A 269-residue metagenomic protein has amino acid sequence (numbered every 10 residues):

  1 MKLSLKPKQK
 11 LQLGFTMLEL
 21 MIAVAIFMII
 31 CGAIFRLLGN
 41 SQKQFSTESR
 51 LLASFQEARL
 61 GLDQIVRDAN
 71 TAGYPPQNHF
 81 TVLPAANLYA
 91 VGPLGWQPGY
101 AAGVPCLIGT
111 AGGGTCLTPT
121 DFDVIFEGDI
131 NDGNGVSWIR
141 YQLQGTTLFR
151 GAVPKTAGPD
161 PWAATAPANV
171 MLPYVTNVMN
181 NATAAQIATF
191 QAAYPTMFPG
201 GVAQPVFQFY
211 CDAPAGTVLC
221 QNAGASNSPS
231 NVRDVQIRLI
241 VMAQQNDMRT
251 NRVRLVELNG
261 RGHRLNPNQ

Functional and structural regions predicted by a protein language model:
M1-P7: Positively charged n-region of N-terminal signal peptides that target proteins for export
K2, L13-P76, T250, Q269: Aliphatic-rich helix starts adjacent to a transmembrane/signal segment
L5, E19, S49, Q56-R59 (+6 more regions): Solvent-exposed, flexible loop/coil residues
K8-L11, D63, W96, A185: Intrinsically disordered, low-complexity regions enriched in polar/acidic and amide residues
Q12, N70, Q77, T176-Q269: Short linear sequence signals and composition-biased patches located at protein termini or domain-edge surfaces
S46-T47, A53, A69-V124: Short, glycine/small-hydrophobic-rich surface segments
E57, D121-D123, V136-W138, G145 (+2 more regions): Extracellular structured ligand-interaction cores
G103-V218: Type IV pilin-like appendage domain
